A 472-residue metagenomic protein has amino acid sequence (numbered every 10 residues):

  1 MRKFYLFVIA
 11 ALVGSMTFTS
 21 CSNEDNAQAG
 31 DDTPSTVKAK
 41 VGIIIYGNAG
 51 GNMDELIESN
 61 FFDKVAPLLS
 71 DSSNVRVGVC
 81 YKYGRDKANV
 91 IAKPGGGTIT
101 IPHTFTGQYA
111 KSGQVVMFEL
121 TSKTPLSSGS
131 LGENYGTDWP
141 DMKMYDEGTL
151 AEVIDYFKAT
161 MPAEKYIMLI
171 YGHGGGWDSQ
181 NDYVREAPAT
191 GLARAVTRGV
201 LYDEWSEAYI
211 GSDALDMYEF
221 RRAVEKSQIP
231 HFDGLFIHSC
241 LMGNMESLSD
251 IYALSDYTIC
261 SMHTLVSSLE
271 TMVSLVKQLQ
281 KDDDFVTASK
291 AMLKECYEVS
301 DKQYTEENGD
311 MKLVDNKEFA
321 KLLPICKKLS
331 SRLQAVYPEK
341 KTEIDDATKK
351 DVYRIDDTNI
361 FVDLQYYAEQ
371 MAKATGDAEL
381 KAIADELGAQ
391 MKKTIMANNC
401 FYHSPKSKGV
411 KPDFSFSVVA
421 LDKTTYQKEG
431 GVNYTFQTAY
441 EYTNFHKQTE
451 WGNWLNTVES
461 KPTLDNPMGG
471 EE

Functional and structural regions predicted by a protein language model:
M1-Y5, A10-A39: Bacterial Sec-dependent N-terminal signal peptides
N23-N74, M144, Y156: N-terminal module-boundary/linker segments of secreted carbohydrate-active enzymes
A39-G42, S72-V77, M161-I167, I229-G234 (+1 more regions): Loop/turn elements at helix/coil->beta-strand transitions in domains of secreted/extracellular proteins
I45-M53, Y135-M144, W205-G211, L235-S239 (+1 more regions): Second-shell loop/turn segments in exported
N52-I57, D86-I91, G176-Q180, M242-S247 (+1 more regions): Extracytoplasmic/secreted cell-surface and envelope-processing proteins
D54-L68, E147-A159, N244-M245, M396-K406: Short alpha-helical segments and helix-capping/turn motifs at coil-helix boundaries
G84, G95-P125, S130, M142-Q228 (+3 more regions): Catalytic-core segments of thiol-dependent peptidases
A159, V184-E186, T190-E472: Terminal, contiguous helix-loop blocks that mediate binding/assembly
